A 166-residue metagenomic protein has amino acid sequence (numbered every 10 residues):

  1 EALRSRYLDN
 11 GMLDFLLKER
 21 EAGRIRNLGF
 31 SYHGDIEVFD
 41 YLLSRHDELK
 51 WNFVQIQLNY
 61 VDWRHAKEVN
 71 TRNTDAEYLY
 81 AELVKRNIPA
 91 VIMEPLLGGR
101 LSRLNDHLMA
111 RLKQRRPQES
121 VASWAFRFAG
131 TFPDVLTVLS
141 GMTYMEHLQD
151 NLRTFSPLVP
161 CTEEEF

Functional and structural regions predicted by a protein language model:
E1-F166: Beta/alpha (TIM)-barrel catalytic core signal, keyed to glycine-rich beta->alpha loops juxtaposed to Asp/Glu that bind
